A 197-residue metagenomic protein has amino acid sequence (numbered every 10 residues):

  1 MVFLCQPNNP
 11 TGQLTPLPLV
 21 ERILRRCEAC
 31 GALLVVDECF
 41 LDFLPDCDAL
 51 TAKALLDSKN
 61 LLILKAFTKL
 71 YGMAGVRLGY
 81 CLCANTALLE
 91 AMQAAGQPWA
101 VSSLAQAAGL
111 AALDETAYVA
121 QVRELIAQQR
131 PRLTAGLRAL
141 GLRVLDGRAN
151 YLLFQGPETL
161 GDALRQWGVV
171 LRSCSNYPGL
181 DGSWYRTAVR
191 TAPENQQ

Functional and structural regions predicted by a protein language model:
M1-N8, L34-E38, L145-G147: Short beta-strands and strand-loop turn motifs
P10-L34, E38-L70: Active-site pre-lysine segment of PLP-dependent enzymes
V36, K65, V101, L171-S173: Hydrophobic residues in well-ordered beta-strands that form the structural core
N60-V144: PLP-dependent aminotransferase class I/II
G75, R148, G179-D181: Short acidic/glycine-enriched loop/turn segments that link adjacent beta-strands
A84, L153-P157, W167-Q197: Conserved PLP-binding active-site segment of the aspartate aminotransferase-like
I126-A127, G136-G168: Conserved PLP-binding catalytic core of the aspartate aminotransferase-like
